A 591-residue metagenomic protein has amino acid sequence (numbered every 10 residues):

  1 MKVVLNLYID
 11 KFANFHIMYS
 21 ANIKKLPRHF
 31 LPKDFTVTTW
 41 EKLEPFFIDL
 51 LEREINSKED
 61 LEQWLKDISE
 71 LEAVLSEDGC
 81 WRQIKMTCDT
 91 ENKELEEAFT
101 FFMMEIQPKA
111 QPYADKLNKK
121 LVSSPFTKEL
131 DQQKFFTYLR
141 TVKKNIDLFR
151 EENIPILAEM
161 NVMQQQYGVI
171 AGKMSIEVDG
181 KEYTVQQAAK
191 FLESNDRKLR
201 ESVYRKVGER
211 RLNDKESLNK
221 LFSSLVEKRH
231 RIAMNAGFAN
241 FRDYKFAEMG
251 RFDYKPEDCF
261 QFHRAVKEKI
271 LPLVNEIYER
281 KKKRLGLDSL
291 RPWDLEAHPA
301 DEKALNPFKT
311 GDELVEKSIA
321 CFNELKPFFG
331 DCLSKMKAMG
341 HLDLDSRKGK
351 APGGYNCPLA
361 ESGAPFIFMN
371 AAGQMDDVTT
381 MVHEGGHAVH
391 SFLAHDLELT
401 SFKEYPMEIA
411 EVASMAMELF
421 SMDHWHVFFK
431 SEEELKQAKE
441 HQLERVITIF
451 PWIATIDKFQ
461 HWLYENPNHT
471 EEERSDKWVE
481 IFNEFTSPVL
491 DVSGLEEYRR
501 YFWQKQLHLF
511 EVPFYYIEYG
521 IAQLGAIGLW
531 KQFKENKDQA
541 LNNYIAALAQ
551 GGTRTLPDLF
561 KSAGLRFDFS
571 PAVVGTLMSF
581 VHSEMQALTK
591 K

Functional and structural regions predicted by a protein language model:
M1-I17: N-terminal amphipathic/basic-hydrophobic helices that include classical n-h-c signal peptides and signal-anchor
F12-L305, K317: A well-structured
Y138, R242-E248, S289-D294, G353-P365 (+3 more regions): Active-site-adjacent bridging/hinge elements
T141-K143, D253, M381, V389 (+6 more regions): C-terminal, non-catalytic "cap/extension" segments appended to globular domains
Q186-K198, P307-V382, H387-S391: Active-site-adjacent "gating/activation" loops or surface patches in catalytic cores
K255-F262, V266, T310, R347 (+11 more regions): Secondary-structure capping and boundary motifs in well-ordered enzyme cores
K281-P299, K335-D345, P406-I409, E434 (+5 more regions): A glycine-rich phosphate-binding loop feature that marks nucleotide/adenosyl-phosphate handling sites
S391-M415: Post-HEXXH active-site segment of zinc metalloproteases
